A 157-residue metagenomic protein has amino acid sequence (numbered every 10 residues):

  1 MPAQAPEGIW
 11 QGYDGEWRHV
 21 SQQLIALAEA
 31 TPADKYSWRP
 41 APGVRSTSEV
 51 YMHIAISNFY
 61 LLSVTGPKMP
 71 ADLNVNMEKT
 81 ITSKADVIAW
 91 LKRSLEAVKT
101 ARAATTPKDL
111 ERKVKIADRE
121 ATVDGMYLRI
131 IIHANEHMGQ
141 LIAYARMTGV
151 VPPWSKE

Functional and structural regions predicted by a protein language model:
A3-P6: Boundary of Sec targeting at the N-terminus
D14-R18, Q22-I25, K35-N76, K115-E157: Short, contiguous alpha-helical
Q23-A28, L62, A97-R102: Well-ordered alpha-helical scaffold segments within catalytic/enzyme domains
T31-P32: Membrane-proximal, proline-rich intrinsically disordered regions
K79-V114, A121-H133: Acidic/histidine-rich alpha-helical segments that form the ligand environment of transition-metal centers
